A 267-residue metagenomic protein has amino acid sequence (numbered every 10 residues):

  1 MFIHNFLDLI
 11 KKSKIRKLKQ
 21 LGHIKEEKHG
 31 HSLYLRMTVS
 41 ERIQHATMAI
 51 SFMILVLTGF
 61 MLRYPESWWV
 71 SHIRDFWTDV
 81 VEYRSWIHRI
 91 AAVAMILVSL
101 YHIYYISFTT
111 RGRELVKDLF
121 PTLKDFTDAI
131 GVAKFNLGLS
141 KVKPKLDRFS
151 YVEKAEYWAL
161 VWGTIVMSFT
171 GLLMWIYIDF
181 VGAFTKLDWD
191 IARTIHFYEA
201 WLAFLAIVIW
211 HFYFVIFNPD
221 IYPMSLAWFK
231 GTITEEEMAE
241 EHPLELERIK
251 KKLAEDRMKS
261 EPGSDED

Functional and structural regions predicted by a protein language model:
M1-D267: Membrane-embedded alpha-helical bundles that constitute the cytochrome b-like, heme-associated redox core of multi-pass
